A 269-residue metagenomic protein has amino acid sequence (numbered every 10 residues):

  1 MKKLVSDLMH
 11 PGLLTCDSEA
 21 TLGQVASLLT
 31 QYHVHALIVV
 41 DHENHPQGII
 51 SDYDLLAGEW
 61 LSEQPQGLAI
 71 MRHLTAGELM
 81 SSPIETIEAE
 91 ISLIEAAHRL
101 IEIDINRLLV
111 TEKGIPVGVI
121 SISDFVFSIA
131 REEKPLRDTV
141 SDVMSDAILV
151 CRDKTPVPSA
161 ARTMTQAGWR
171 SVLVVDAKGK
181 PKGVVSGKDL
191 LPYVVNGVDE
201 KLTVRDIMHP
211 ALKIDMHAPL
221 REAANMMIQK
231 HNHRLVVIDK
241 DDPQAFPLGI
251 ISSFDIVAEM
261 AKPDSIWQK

Functional and structural regions predicted by a protein language model:
M1-G12, S51-I84, A97, S121-L149 (+4 more regions): Tandem CBS (Bateman) regulatory domains
T15-V34, V40, T86-D104, T111 (+5 more regions): The conserved cystathionine-beta-synthase
H35-A36, G48: Short beta-strand segments
V40, P46-Q47, T111, P116-V117 (+4 more regions): Short hydrophobic beta-strand segments in globular cytosolic domains
N44-H45, A57: Short active-site-proximal "capping" loops at secondary-structure junctions
S82, R107, P116: Extended, charged alpha/beta regions that create polyanion-binding interfaces
N196, K240-D242: Short polar/acidic secondary-structure junctions
